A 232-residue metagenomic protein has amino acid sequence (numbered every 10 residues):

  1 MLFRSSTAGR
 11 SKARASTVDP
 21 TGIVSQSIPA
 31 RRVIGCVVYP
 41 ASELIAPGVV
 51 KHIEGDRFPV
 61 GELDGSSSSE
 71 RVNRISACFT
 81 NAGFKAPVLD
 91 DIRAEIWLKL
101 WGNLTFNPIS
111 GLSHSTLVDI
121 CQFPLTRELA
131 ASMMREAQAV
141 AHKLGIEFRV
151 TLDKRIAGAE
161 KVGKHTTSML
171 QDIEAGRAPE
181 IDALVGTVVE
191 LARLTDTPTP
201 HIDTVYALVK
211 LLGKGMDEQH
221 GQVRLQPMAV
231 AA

Functional and structural regions predicted by a protein language model:
F3-E95, K99: Rossmann-fold dinucleotide-binding core
D19, I23, R71-R74, I96 (+4 more regions): Exposed alpha-helical structural elements
V33, S67, W101-T105, L129 (+2 more regions): A generic short alpha-helical patch detector that favors 3-5-residue windows in or near N-terminal regions
E54, R93-C121, L125-Q138, K164: Active-site-proximal catalytic alpha-helix in oxidoreductases
K85-L89, G111-D119, E147-R149: Short, structured loop/turn "capping" segments at alpha-beta junctions
D119, R127-A232: NAD(P)-dependent Rossmann-like dehydrogenase/reductase catalytic/cofactor-binding core
